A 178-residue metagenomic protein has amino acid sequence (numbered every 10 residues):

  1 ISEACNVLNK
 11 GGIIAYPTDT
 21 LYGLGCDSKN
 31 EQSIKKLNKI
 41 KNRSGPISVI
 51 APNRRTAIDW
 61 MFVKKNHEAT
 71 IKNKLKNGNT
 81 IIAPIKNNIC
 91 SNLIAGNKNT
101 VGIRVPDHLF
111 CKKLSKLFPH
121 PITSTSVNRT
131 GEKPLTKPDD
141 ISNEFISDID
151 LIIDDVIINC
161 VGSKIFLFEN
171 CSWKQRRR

Functional and structural regions predicted by a protein language model:
I1-R178: Active-site-adjacent structural elements in enzyme catalytic cores
